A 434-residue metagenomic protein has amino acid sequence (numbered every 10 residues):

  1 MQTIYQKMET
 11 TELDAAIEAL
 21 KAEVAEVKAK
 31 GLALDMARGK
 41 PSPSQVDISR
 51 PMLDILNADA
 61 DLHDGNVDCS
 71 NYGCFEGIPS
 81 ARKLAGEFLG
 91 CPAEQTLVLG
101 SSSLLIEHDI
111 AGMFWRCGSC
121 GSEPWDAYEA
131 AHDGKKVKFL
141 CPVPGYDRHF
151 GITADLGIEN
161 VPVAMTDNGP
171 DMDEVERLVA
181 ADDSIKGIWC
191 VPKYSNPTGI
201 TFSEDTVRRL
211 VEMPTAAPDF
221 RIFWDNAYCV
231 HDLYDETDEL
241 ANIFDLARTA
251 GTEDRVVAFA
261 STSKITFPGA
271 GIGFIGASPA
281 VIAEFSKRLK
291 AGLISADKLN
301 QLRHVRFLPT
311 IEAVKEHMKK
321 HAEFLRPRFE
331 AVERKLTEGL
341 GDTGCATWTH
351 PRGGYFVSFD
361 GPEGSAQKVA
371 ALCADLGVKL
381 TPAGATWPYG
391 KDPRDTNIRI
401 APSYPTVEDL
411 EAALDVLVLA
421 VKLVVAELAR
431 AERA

Functional and structural regions predicted by a protein language model:
Q2-S80, L84-E87, D375-V378: N-terminal "arm"/small-domain region of PLP-dependent enzymes with the aminotransferase-like
D35, A370, A374-R399, A429-A434: Conserved PLP cofactor-binding pocket of PLP-dependent enzymes
G39-P43, S103-L105, G145-D147, N168 (+9 more regions): Short, solvent-exposed loop/turn segments at secondary-structure junctions
D61, V67-P218, C229-G251, V416-V418 (+1 more regions): Conserved core of the PLP fold type I
L99, D245-R326, G339: Conserved core segment of the aminotransferase class I/II
K319-E333, C345-D360, A374: Conserved glycine-rich beta-strand-loop-beta hairpin in the small C-terminal domain of fold type I
S358-G364, L380-K422: Conserved PLP-binding active-site segment of the aspartate aminotransferase-like
